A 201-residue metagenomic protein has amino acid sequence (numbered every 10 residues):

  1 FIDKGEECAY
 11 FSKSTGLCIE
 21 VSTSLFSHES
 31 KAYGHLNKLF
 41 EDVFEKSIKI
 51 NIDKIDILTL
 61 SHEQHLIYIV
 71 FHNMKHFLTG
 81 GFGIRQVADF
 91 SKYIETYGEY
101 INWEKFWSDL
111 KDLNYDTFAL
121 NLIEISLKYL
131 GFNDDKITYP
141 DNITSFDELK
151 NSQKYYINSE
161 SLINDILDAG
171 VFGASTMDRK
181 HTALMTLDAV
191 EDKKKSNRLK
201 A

Functional and structural regions predicted by a protein language model:
F1-A201: Conserved NTP-donor binding/palm subdomain of two-metal-ion nucleotidyltransferases/polymerases, i.e., the charged
